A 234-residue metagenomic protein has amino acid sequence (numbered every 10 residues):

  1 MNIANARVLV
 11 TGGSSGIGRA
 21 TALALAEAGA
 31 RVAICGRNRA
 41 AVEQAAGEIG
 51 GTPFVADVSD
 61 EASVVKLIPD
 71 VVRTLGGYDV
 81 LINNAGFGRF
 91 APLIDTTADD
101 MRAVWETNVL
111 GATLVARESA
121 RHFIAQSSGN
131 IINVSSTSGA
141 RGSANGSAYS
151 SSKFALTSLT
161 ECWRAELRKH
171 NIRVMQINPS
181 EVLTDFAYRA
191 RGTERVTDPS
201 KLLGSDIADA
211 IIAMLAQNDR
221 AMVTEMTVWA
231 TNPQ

Functional and structural regions predicted by a protein language model:
S14-S15: Conserved glycine-rich cofactor-binding loop
A30-E43: Conserved glycine-rich Rossmann-like NAD(P)H-binding loop of the short-chain dehydrogenase/reductase
A56-L67, A98: The beta1-alpha1 cofactor-binding region of Rossmann-like NAD(H)/NADP(H)-dependent oxidoreductases
P92-L93, D100-R102: Substrate-binding pocket helix/loop in short-chain dehydrogenase/reductase
A116, S152: Active-site helix of classical SDR
S136: Residue(s) in the substrate-gating loop at a strand-loop-helix junction that position the organic substrate next
K169, Q176-I177, E194-Q234: C-terminal helical subdomain
